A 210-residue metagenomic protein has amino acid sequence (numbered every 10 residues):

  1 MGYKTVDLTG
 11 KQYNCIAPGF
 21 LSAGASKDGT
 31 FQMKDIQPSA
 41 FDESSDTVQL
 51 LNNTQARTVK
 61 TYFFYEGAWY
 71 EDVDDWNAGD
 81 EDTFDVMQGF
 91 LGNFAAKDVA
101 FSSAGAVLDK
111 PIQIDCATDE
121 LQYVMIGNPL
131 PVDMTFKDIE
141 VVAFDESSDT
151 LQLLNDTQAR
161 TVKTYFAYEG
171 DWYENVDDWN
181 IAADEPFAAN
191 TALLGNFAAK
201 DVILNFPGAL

Functional and structural regions predicted by a protein language model:
M1-S44, T54-Q55, G79-S147, E185-L210: A short, polar beta-strand/turn micro-motif
V48-L50, Y62, W69, L151-L154 (+5 more regions): Fold-core signature of tandem repeat domains
Q49-L51, K60, D74, A100 (+3 more regions): N-terminal non-cleavable signal-anchor helices
N52-R57, D156-R160: Change "in extracellular beta-sheet-rich domains … of secreted and cell-surface proteins" to "in beta-sheet-rich domains
R57-V86, T161-A188: A cross-kingdom feature marking solvent-exposed beta-strand/loop segments within repeated, beta-rich binding/scaffold
G127-D177: Intrinsically disordered, low-complexity segments enriched in Gly and acidic/Ser/Thr residues that form flexible
